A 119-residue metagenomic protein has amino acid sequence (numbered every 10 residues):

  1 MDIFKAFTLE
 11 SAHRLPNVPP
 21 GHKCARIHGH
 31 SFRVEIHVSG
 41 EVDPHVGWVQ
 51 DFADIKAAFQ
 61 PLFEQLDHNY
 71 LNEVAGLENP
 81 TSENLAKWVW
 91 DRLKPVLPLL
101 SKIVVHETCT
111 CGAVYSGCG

Functional and structural regions predicted by a protein language model:
M1-G119: Charge-rich, low-complexity N-terminal segments
